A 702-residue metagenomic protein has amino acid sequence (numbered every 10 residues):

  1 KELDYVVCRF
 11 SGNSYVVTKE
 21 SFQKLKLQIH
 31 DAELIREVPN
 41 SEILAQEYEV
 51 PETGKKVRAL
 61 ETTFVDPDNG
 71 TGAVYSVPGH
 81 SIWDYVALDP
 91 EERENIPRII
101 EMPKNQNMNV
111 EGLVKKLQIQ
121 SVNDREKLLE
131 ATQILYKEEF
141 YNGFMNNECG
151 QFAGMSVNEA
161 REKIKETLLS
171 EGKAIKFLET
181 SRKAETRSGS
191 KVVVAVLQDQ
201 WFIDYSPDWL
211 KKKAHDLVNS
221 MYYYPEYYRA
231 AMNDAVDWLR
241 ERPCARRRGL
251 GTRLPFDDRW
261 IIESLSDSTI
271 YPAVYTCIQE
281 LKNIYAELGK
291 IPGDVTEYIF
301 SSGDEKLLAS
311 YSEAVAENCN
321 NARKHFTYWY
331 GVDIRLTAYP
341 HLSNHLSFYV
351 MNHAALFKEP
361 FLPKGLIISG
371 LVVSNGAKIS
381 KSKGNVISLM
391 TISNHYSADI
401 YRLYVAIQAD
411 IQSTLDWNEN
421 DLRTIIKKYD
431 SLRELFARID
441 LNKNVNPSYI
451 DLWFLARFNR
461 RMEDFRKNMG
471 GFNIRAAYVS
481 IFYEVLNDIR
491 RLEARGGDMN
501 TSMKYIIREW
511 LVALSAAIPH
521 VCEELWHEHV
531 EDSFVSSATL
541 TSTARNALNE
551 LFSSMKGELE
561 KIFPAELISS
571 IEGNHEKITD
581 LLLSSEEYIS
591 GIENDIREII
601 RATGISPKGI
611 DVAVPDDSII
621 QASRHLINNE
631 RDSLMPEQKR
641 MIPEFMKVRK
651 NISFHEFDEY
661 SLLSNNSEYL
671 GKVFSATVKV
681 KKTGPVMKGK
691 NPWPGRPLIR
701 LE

Functional and structural regions predicted by a protein language model:
K1, A45-E49, G54-K56, N69-D258 (+5 more regions): Residue patterns forming the tRNA-binding/recognition surfaces of aminoacyl-tRNA synthetases and related DALR
K1-G112, R229, E241, G249 (+3 more regions): NTP-handling and nucleic-acid-processing catalytic cores
K1-I29, E166-Y205, L422-F436, E509-E528 (+1 more regions): Structured, non-catalytic alpha/beta "coupling" segments that mediate domain-domain communication and provide generic
E52-P67, P78, I99, N233-S413: Alpha-helical recognition segments enriched in aromatics with Gly/Pro capping that present substrate-recognition
K137-N146, K213-N219, R248-P255, R323-W329 (+8 more regions): Short acidic (Asp/Glu) and glycine-rich catalytic loops that position anionic groups and cofactors
E179-S190, T252, F256-W260, G365-V372 (+9 more regions): A glycine-rich phosphate-binding loop feature that marks nucleotide/adenosyl-phosphate handling sites
R423, S533-E702: C-terminal low-complexity, glycine/proline- and small-hydrophobic-enriched intrinsically disordered tails that act as
V445-D464, V479-Y483, N487-N594, A613: Acidic, turn-prone loop/beta-hairpin segments
